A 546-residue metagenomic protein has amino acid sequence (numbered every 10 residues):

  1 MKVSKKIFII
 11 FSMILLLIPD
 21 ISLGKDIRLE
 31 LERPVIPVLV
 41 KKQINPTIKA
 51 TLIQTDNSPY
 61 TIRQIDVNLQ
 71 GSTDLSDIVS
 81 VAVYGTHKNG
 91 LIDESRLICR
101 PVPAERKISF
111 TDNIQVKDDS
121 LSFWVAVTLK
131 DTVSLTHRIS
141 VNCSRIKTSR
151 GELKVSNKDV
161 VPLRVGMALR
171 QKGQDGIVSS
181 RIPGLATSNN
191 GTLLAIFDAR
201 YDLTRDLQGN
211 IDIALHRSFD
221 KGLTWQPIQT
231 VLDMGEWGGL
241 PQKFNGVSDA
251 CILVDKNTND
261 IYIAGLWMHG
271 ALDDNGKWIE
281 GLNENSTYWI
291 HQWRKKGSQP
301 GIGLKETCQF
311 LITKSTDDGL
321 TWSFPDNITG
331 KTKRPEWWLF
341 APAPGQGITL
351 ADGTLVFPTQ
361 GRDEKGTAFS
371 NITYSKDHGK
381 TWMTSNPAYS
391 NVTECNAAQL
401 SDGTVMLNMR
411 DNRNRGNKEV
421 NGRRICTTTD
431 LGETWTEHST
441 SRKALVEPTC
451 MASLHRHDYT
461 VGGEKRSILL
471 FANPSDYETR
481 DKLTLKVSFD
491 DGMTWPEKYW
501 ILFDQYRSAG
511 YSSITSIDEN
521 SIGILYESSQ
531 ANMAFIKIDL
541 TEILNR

Functional and structural regions predicted by a protein language model:
M1-K25: Bacterial Sec-dependent N-terminal signal peptides
I7, F11-L15, C143-I146, R466 (+1 more regions): Intrinsically disordered, low-complexity serine/threonine-rich segments
I9-I10, L52, V161, K172: Short, functionally important structural connectors and interaction interfaces within domains
L16, L31-P34, S180, L355: Compositionally biased, intrinsically disordered/low-complexity regions enriched for serine, proline and threonine
L23-R164: Exposed, polar/acidic Ser/Thr-rich sequence context and nearby capping/turn residues that mark flexible linkers
I44-P46, S95-E105, S109, K117-W124 (+3 more regions): Asp-box/BNR beta-propeller blade signature and adjacent active/binding-site loops in extracellular glycan-interacting
